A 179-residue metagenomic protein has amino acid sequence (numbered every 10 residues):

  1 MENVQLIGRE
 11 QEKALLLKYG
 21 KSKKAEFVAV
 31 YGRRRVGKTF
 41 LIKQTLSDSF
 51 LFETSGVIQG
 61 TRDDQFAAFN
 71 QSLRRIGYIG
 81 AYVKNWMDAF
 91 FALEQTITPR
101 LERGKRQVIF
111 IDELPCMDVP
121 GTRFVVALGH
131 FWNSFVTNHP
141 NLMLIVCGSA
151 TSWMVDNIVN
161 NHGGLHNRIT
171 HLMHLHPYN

Functional and structural regions predicted by a protein language model:
M1-N179: Phosphate-binding site recognition
